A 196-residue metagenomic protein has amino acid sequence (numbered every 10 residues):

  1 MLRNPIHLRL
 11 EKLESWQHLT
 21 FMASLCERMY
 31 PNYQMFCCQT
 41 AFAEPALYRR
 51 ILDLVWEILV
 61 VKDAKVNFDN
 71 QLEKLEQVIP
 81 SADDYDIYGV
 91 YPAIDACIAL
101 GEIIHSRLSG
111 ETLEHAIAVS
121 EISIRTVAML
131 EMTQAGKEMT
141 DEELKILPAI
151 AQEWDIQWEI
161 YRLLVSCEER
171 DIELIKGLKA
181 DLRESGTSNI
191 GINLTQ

Functional and structural regions predicted by a protein language model:
N4, K12-A151: Structured binding/interaction patches within domain cores
I124-Q196: C-terminal auxiliary extensions adjacent to catalytic cores
